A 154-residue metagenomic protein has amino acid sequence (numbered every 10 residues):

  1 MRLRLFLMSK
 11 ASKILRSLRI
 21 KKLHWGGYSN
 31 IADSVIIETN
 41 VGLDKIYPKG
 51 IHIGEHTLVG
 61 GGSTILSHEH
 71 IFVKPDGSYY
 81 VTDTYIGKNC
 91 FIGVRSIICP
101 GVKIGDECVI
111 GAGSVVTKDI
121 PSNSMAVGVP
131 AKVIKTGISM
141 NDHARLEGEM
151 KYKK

Functional and structural regions predicted by a protein language model:
M1-F72, S78, T84-N89, S96-I98 (+4 more regions): Domain-scale signature associated with acetyltransferase and cell-envelope carbohydrate enzymes
V94-K118: Beta-rich strand-turn-strand
